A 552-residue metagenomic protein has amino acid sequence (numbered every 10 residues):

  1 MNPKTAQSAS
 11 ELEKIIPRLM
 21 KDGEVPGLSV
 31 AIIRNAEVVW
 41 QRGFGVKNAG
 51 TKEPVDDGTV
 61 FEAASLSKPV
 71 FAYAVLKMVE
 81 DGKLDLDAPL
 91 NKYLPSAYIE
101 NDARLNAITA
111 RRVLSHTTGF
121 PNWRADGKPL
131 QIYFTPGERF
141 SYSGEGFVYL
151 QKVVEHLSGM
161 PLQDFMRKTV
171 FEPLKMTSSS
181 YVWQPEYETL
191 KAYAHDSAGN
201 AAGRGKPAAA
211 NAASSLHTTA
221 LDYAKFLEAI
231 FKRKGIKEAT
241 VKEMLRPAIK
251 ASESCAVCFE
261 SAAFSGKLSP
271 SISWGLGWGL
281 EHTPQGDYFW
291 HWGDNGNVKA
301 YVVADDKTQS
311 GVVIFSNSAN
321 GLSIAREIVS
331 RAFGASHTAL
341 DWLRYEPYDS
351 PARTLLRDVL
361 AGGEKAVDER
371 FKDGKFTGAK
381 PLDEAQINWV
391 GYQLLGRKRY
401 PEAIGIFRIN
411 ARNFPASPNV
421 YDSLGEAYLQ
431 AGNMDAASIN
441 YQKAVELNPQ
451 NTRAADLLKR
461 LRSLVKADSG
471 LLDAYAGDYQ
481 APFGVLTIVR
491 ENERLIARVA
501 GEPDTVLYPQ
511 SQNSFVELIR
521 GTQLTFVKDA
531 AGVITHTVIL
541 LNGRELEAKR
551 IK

Functional and structural regions predicted by a protein language model:
M1-R42, S158-K168, E172, A201-F376 (+6 more regions): Catalytic loop of the DD-peptidase/beta-lactamase superfamily, centered on the K-T-G motif and neighboring
M20-P54, L86, R111-S115, N122-R124 (+3 more regions): A short, well-structured edge-of-sheet supersecondary motif
V46-P161, K168, Q184-N200, R204-G205: Active-site-proximal loop and beta-strand segments within enzyme catalytic domains
P69, E384, P418-N419, T452-R453: Helix-start (N-cap) detector for alpha-helical repeat units in TPR-like alpha-solenoids, especially tetratricopeptide
